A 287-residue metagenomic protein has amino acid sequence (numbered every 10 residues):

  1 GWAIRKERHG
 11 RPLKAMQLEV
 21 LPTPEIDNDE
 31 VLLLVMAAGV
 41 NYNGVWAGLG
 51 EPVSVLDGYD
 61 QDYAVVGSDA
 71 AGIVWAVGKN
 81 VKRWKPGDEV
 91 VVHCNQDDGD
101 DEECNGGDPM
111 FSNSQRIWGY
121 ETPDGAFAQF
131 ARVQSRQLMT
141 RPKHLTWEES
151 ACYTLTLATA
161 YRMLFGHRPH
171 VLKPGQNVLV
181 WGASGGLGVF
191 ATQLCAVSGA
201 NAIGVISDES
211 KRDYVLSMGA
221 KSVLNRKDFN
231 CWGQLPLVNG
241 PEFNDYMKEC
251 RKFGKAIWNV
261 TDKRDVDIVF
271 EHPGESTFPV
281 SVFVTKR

Functional and structural regions predicted by a protein language model:
P22-V40, P52-N105, Q137, P142-L145: Glycine-rich beta-strand-centered segment in the early N-terminal region that forms part of a ligand/cofactor-binding
N43-L49: Cytochrome P450 core scaffold surrounding the K-helix E-X-X-R motif and the conserved "meander" helix-loop region
W46, S68, Q96-G182, R226-C231 (+1 more regions): NAD(P)H dinucleotide-binding glycine-rich loop of Rossmann-like/cofactor-binding domains, especially the beta1-alpha1
D88, Q129, Q176, K221 (+1 more regions): Conserved acidic residues
T159, G186-L187, S276-T277: Hydrophobic/small residue at the entry helix of a nucleotide-binding pocket
K173, T285-K286: Helix-to-beta-strand junctions that scaffold the AdoMet/dcAdoMet cofactor pocket in Class I SAM-dependent enzymes
V180, A196-S276: Adenosine-nucleotide cofactor-binding segment
S184, T192: N-terminal Rossmann NAD(P)H-binding glycine-rich loop of SDR-like oxidoreductase domains
